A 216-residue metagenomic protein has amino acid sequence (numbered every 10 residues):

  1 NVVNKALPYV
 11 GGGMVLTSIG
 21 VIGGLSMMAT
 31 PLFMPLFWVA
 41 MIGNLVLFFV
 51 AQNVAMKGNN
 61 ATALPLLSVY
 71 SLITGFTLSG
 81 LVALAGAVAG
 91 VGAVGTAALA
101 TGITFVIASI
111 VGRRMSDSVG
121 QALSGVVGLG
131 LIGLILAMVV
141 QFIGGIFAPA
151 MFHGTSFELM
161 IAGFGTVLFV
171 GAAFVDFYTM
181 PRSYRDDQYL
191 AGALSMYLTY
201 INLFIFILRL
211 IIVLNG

Functional and structural regions predicted by a protein language model:
N1-G216: A hydrophobic alpha-helical transmembrane-helix feature that marks the membrane cores and membrane-interface segments
